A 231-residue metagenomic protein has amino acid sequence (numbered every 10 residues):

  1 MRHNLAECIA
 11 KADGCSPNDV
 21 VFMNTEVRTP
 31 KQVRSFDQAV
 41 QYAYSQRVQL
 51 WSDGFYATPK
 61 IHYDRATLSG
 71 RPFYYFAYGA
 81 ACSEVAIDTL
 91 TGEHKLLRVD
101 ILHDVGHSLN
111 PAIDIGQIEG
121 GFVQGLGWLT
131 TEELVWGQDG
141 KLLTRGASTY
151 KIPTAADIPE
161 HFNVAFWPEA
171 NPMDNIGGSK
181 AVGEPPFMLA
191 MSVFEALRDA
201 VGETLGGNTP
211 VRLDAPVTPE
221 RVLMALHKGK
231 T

Functional and structural regions predicted by a protein language model:
M1-T231: Cofactor-binding beta-sheet edge motifs in enzyme active sites
